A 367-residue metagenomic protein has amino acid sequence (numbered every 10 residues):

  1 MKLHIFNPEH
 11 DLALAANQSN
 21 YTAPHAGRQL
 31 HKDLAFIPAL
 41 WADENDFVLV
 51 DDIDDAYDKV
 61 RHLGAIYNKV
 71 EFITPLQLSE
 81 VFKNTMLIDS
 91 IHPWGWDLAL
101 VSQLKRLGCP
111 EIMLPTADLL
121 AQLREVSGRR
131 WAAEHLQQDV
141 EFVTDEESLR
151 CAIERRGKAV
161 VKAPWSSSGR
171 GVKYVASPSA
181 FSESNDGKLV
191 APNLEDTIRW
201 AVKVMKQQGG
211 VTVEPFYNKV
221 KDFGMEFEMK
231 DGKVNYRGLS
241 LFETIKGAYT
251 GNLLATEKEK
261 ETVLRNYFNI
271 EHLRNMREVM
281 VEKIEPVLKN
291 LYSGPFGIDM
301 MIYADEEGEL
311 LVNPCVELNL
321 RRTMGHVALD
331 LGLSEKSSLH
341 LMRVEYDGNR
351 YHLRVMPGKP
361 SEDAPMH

Functional and structural regions predicted by a protein language model:
M1-L40, E44-D46: N-terminal-proximal low-complexity accessory segments that begin disordered and transition into the first
R28-W41, L49-E154, S167: Conserved N-proximal alpha/beta basic substrate-recognition cap immediately N-terminal to, or forming the N-lobe
V140, A159-T197, G224, K246-L264: Glycine-rich phosphate-binding loop of ATP-grasp-fold ATP-dependent ligases
I153-A176, A201-K219, I298, E317: ATP-grasp fold ATP-binding core
A191-T250, I302-D305, E309-C315: Phosphate-binding site of ATP-dependent enzymes
K206-G210, Y236, Y249-L310, L353-P365: A long amphipathic alpha-helix within ATP-dependent nucleotide-binding catalytic cores
F227-E282, N319-R343: ATP-dependent carboxylate/phosphate-activation module, predominantly the ATP-grasp catalytic core and closely related
S337-H367: Peripheral (often C-terminal) accessory segments that flank ATP-dependent C-N-forming ligase machineries
